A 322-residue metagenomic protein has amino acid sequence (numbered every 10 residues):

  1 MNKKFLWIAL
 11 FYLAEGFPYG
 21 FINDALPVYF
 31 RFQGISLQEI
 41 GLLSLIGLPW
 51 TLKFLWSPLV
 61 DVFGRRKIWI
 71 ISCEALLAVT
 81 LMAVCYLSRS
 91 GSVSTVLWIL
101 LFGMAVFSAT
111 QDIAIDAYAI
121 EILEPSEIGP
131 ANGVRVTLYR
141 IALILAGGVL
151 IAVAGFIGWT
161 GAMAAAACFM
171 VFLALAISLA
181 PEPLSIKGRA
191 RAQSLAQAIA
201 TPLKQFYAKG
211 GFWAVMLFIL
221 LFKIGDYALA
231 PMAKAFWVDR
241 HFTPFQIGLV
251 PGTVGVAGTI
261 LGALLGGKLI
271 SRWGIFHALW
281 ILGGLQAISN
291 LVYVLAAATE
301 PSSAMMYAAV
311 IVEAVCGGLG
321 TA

Functional and structural regions predicted by a protein language model:
M1-N2, E182-L217: Juxtamembrane intracellular "pre-TM" segments in multi-pass secondary transporters
M1-W50, W213-F218, F222-T243, I247-V250: Helix-loop boundary and gating motifs at the non-cytosolic
L13, T80, S92-Q111, S303-T321: Hydrophobic core of transmembrane alpha-helices in multi-pass small-molecule transporters, especially MFS/SLC-type
W50, G129-A154: Glycine-rich segments within core transmembrane alpha-helices of 12-TM secondary carriers
T51-R65, A154, L261-W280: Helix-to-loop junctions at the C-terminal end of transmembrane segments in multipass secondary transporters
I71-V93, G284-P301: C-terminal ends and interior cores of transmembrane alpha-helices in multi-pass membrane transporters/permeases
S72-V79, G161-L179: Symmetry-related core transmembrane helices of the 12-TM Major Facilitator Superfamily/SLC fold
F276-A322: C-terminal transmembrane helical hairpin of 12-TM major facilitator-type secondary transporters
